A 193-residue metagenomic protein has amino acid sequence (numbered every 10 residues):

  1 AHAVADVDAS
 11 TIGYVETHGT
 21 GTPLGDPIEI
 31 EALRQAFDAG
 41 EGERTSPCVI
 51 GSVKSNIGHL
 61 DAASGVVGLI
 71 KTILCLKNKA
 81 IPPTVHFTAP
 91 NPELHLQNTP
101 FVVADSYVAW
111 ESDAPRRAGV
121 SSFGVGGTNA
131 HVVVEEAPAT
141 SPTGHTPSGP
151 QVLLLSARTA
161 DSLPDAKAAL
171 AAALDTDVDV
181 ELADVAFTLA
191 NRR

Functional and structural regions predicted by a protein language model:
A1-S10, T17, G21: Hydrophobic, small-residue-rich alpha-helical packing segments that form membrane-like cores
A1-V4, Y14, R116-R193: Flexible catalytic loop/linker elements that gate and position reactive groups at enzyme active sites
V4-A9, K79-T84, T176-V180: Surface-exposed helix-capping loop/turn segments at secondary-structure junctions
A5-V7, G58, V85-H86, D105-V108 (+2 more regions): Short secondary-structure boundary micro-motifs
G13-Y107, F123, H145-L154, D161-P164: Acyl-CoA/ACP chain-elongation machinery
A109-D113: Soluble sensory domains of the PAS superfamily and closely related sensory modules
